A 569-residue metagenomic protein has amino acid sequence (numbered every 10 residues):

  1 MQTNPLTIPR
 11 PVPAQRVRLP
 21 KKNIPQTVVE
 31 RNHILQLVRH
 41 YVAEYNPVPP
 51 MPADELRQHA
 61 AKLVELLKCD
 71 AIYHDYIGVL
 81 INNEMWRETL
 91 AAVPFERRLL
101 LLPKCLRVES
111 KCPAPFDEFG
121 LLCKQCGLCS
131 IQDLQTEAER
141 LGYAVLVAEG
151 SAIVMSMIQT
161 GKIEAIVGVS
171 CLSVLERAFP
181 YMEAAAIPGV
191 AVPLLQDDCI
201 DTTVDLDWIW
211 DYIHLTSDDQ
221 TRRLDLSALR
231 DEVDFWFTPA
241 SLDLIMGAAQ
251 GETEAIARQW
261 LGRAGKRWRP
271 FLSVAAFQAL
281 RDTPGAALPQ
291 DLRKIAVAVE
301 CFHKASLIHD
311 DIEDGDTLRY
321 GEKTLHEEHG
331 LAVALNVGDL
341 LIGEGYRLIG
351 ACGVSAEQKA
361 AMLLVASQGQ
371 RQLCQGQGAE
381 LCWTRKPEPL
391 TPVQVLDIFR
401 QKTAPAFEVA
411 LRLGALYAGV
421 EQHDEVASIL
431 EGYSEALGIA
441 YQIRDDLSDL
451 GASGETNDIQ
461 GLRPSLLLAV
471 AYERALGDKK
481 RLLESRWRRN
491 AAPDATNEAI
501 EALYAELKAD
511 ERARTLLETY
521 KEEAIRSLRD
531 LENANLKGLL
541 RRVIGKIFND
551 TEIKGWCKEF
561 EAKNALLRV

Functional and structural regions predicted by a protein language model:
Q2-L99: Electropositive, gly/pro-rich neighborhoods at or near active sites that engage anionic ligands
L56-E164, V169: Conserved mixed alpha/beta catalytic, RNA-binding, or beta-rich assembly cores of soluble enzyme, regulatory
L141, A184-I187: Short, structured coil segments at secondary-structure junctions
G150-S151, C171, L194-D197, T317-L318 (+1 more regions): Short, ordered loop/turn segments at secondary-structure junctions
G189-L224: Ser/Thr/Gly-rich flexible loops in soluble cytosolic domains mediating phosphotransfer, phosphorylation
D234, I245-K480, G545: Mg2+-dependent prenyl diphosphate-binding active-site environment of isoprenoid biosynthetic enzymes
L482-L531: Mobile late-domain/C-terminal helix-loop "cap" segments that border catalytic sites or the cytosolic face
A534-V569: Short, amphipathic C-terminal "tail helix"
